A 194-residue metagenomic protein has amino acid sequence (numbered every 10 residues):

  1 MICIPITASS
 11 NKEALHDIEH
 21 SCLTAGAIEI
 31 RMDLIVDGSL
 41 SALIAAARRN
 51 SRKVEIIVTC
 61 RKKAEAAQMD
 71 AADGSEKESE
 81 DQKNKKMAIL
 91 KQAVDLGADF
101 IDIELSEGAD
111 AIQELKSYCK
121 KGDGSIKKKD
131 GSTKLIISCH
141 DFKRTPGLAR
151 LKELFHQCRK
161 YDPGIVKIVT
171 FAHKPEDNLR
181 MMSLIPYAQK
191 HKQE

Functional and structural regions predicted by a protein language model:
M1-A66: Conserved N-terminal beta1-alpha1 strand-loop-helix module at the mouth
I2, T24-G26, R52-I56, G97-D99 (+3 more regions): Short, well-ordered coil/turn segments that N-cap beta-strands
P5-T7, A27-D37, T59, S79-Q92 (+3 more regions): Catalytic beta/alpha-barrel core
A14, A66-Q68, G147, N178: Short acidic, gly/pro-rich beta-turn/loop elements at beta-sheet edges and active-site/ligand-binding grooves
L15, L40-I44, Q82-I89, L151-K152 (+1 more regions): Well-ordered, non-membrane alpha-helical segments in soluble/globular domains
I18-L23, S39-K53, K91-L96, I112-G131 (+1 more regions): Acidic (Asp/Glu)-rich catalytic clusters
V54-M87: Structural motif corresponding to the early beta-alpha repeats
S106-E194: Catalytic alpha/beta core domains of metabolic enzymes, predominantly
